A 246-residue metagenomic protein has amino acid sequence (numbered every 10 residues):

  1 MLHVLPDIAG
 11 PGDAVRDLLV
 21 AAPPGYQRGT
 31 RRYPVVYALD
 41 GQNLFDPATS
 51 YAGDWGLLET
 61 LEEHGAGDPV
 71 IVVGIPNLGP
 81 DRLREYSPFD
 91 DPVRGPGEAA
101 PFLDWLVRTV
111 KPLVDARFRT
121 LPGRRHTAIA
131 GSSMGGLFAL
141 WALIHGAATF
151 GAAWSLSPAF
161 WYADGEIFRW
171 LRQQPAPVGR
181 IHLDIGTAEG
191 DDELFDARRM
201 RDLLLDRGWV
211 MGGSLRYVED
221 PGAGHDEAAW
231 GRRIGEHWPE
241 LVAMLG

Functional and structural regions predicted by a protein language model:
M1-G246: Non-catalytic cap/lid and distal C-terminal segments of serine-dependent acyl enzymes
